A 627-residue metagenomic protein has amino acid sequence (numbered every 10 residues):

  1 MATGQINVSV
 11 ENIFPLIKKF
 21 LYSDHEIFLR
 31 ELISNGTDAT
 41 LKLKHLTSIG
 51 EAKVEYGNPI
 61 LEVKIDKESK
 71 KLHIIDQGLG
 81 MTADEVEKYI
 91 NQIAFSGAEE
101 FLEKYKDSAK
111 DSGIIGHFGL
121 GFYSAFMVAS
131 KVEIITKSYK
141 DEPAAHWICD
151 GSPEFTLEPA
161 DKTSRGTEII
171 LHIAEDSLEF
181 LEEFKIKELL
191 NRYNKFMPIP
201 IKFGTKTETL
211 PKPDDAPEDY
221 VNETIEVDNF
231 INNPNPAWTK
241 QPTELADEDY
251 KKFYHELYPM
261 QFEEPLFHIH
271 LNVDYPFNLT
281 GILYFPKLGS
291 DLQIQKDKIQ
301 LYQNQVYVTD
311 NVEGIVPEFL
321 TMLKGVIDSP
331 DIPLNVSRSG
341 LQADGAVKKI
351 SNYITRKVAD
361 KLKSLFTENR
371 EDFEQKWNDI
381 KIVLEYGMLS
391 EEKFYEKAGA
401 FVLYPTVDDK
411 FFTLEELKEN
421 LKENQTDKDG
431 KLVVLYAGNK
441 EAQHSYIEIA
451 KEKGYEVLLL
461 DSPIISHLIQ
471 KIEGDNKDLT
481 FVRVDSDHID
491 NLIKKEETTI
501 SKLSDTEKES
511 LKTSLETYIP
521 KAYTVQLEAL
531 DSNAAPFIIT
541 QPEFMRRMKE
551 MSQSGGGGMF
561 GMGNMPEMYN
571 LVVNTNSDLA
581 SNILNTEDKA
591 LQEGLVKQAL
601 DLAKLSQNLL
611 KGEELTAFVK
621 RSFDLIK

Functional and structural regions predicted by a protein language model:
M1-F180, E188, K195, E208: GHKL (Bergerat-fold) ATPase N-terminal catalytic module, capturing the glycine-rich phosphate-binding loop and acidic
I114, V132-E154, A174-S177, F184-K627: GHKL/Bergerat-fold ATPase module in large chromosome/replication-associated machines
